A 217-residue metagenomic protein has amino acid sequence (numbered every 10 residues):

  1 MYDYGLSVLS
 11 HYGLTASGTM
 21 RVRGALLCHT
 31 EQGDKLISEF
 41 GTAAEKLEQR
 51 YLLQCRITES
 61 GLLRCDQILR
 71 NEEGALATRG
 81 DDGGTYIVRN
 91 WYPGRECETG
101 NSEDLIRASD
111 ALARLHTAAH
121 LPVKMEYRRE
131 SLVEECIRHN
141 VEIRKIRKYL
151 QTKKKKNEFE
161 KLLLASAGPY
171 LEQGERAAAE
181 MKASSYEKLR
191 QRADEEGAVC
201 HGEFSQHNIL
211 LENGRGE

Functional and structural regions predicted by a protein language model:
M1-G5, A16, Q54, T58-S60 (+8 more regions): Gram-positive cell-envelope targeting signals
Y2-Q32, N71: ATP-binding glycine-rich phosphate-binding loop
R23-L26, E72-L76, E187-R190: Short, solvent-exposed loop/turn elements at beta->coil junctions and helix N-caps that rim active or binding pockets
G33-E126: ATP-binding pocket architecture of kinase catalytic cores
G41, E126-V199: ATP-dependent phospho-/nucleotidyl transfer catalytic cores
G197, G202-H207: Residue immediately N-terminal to the catalytic "proton-acceptor" Asp in the protein kinase catalytic loop
V199, L210-E217: Active-site Asp-x-Gly
